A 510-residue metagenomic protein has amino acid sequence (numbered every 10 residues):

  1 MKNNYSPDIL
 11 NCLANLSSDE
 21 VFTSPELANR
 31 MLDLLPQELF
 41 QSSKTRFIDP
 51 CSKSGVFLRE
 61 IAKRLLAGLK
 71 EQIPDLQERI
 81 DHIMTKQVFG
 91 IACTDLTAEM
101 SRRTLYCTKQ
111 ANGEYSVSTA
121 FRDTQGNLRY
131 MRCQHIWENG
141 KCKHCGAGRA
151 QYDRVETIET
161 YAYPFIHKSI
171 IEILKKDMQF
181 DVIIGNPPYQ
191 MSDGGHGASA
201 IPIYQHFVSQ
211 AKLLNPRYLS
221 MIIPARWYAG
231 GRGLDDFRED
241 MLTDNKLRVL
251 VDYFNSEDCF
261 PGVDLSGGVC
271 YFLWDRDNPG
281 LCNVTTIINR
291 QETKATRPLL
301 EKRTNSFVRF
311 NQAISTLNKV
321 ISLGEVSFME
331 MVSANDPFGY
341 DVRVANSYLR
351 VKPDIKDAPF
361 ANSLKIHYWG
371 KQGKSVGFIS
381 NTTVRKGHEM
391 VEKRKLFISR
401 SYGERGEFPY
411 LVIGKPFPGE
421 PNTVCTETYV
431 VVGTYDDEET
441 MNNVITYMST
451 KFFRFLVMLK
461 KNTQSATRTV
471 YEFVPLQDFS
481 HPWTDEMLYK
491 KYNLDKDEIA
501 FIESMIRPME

Functional and structural regions predicted by a protein language model:
K2-L250, N255-C259, G268, F272-T286: SAM-dependent methyltransferase catalytic region
A14, S18, E26, S256-T428 (+1 more regions): C-terminal substrate-recognition regions of SAM-dependent nucleic acid methyltransferases
M31, S101, V444, I502-E503: A structural signal for short hydrophobic/aromatic patches embedded in well-ordered alpha helices
C107-T108, T450, P508-M509: A short structural micro-motif
K212, L242-T243, I445, S449 (+1 more regions): Alpha-helix boundary recognition
D497-E510: Short, amphipathic C-terminal "tail helix"
